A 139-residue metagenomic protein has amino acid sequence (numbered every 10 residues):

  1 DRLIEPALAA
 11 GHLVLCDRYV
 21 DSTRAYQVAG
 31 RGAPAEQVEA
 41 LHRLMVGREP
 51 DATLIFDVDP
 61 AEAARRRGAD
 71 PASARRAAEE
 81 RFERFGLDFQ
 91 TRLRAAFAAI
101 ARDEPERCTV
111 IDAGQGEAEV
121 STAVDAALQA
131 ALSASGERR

Functional and structural regions predicted by a protein language model:
D1-A72: ATP-dependent NMP and nucleoside kinases share a basic, alpha-helical "lid"
A61-R139: NTP-dependent small-molecule kinase module
